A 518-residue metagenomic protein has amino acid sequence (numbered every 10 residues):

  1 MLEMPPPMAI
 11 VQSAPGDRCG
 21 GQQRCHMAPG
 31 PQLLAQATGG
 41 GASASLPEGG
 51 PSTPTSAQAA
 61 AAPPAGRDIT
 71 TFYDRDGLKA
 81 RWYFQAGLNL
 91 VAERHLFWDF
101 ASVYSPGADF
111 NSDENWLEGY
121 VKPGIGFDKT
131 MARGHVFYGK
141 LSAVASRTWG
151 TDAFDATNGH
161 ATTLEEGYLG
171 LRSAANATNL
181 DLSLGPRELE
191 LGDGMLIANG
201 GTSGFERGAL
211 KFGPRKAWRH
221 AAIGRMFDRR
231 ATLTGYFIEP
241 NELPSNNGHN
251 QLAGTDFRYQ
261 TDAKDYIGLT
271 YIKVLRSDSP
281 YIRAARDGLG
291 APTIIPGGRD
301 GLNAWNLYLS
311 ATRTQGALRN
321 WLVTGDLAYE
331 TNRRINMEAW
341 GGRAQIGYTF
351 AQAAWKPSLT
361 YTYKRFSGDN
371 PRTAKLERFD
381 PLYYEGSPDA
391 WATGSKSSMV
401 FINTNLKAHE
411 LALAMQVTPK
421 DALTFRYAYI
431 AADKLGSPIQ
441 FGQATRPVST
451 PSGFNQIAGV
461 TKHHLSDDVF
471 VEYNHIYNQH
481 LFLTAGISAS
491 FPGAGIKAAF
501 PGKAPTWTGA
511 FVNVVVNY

Functional and structural regions predicted by a protein language model:
M1-E3: Sec-dependent N-terminal signal peptides
C19, R24-C25, P29-G185, A222-M226 (+9 more regions): Beta-barrel outer-membrane channel/assembly domains of diderm bacteria
R94-V103, G150-A156, G194-G201, E239-G254 (+6 more regions): Outer-membrane beta-barrel translocator domains and adjoining extracellular loop/strand segments of Gram-negative
E118-E242, N250-G254, R258-D262, Y266 (+2 more regions): Outer membrane beta-barrel
F205-A209, T232-N241, L269-K273, W321-T331 (+2 more regions): Transmembrane beta-strand segments that form the barrel wall of outer-membrane beta-barrel proteins
G254-A311, S437-E472, T484: Outer membrane beta-barrel transmembrane domains
S277-G368: Long, internal scaffold/assembly segments composed of regular secondary structure
T373-N405: Flexible glycine-rich, low-complexity coil/linker segments exposed to the extracellular/periplasmic environment
